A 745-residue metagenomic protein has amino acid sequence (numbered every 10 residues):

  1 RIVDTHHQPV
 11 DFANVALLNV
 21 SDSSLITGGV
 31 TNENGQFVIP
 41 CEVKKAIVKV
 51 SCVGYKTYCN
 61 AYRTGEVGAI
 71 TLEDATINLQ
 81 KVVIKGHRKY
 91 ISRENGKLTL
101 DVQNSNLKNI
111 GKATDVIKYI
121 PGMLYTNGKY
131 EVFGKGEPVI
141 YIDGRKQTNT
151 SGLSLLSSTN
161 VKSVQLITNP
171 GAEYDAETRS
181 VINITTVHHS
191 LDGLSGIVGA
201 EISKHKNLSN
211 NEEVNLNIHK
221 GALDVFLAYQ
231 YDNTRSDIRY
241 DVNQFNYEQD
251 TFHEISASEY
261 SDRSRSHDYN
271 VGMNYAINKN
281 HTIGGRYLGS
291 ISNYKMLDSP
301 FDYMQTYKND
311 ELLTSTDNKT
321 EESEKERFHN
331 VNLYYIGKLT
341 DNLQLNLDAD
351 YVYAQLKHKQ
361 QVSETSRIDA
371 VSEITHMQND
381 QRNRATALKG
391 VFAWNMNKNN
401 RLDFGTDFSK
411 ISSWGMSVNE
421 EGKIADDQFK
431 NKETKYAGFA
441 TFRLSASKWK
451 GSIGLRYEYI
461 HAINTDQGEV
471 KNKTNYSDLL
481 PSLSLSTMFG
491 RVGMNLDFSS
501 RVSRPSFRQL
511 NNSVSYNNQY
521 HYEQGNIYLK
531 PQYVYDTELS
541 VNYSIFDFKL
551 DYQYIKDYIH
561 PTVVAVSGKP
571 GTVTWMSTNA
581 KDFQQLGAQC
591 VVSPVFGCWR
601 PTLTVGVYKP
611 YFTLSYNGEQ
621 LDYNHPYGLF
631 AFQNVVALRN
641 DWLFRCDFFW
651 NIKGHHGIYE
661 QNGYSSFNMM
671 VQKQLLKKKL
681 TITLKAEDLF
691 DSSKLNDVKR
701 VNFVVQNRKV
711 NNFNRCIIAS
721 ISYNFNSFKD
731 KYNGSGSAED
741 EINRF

Functional and structural regions predicted by a protein language model:
A16-L18, K49-K56, G65-N106, T126-N127 (+2 more regions): Short, acidic, small-residue-rich periplasmic hinge/interaction motif at the N-terminus of Gram-negative outer-membrane
S21-Q36: Short, acidic Ser/Thr/Gly-rich low-complexity loop/linker segments typical of extracellular and cell-surface proteins
G65-L72, A113-V116, T150-S151, L166 (+2 more regions): N-terminal periplasmic accessory domains that precede and gate Gram-negative outer-membrane beta-barrel machines
Y119, R145-G171: Short acidic/polar hinge/loop motifs at secondary-structure boundaries that mediate gating or recognition
T185-A200, R239, N243, I255 (+7 more regions): Surface-exposed extracellular loop regions of Gram-negative outer-membrane beta-barrel proteins
D268-N293, N318-Q467, M488, V492-G493 (+2 more regions): Face-selective signature of the C-terminal outer-membrane beta-barrel domain
A385-K389, K435-A437, K530, D536 (+2 more regions): Outer membrane beta-barrel strand-and-loop segments of large Gram-negative receptors, especially TonB-dependent
K430-E433, K471-T474, V502-K556, T574-G587 (+1 more regions): Outer-membrane beta-barrel signature, preferentially recognizing the C-terminal barrel domain of Gram-negative
